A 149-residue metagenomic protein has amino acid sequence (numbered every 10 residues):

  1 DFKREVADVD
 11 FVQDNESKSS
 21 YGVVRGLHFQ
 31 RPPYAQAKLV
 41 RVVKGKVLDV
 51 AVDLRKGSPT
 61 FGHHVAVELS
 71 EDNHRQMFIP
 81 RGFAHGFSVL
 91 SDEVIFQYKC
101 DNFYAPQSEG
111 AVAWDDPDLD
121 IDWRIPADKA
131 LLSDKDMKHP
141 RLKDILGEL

Functional and structural regions predicted by a protein language model:
D1-R75, S88-E93, Y98-L149: Non-catalytic, conserved peripheral segments adjacent to functional cores
F83-H85: Recognition helices and adjacent regulatory flanks at domain boundaries
